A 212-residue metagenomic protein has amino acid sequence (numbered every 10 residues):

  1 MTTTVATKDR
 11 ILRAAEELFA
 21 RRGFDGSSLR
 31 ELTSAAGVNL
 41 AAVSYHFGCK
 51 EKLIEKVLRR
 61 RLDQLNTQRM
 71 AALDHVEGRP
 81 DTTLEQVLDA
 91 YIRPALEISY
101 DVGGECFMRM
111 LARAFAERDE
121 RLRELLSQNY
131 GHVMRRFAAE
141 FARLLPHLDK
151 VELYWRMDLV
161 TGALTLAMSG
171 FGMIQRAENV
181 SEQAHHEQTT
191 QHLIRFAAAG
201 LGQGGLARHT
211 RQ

Functional and structural regions predicted by a protein language model:
M1-A6, E77, A207-Q212: N-terminal intrinsically disordered/low-complexity leader segments
K8-R13, F47-M70, D74-E77, D81 (+1 more regions): An amphipathic alpha-helix adjacent to DNA-recognition modules
R10, L18-K52, K56-R60: Helix-turn-helix
A71-E105, M157: Hydrophobic alpha-helical connector segments
Q86-L88, S99-Q128, F171-M173: Amphipathic alpha-helical segments used for helix-helix packing
Y91, A95, M108-F115, V160 (+2 more regions): Short alpha-helical scaffolding segments that buttress acidic/His motifs in well-ordered protein cores
Q128-Q212: C-terminal peripheral helix-coil segments that are non-catalytic and often amphipathic
